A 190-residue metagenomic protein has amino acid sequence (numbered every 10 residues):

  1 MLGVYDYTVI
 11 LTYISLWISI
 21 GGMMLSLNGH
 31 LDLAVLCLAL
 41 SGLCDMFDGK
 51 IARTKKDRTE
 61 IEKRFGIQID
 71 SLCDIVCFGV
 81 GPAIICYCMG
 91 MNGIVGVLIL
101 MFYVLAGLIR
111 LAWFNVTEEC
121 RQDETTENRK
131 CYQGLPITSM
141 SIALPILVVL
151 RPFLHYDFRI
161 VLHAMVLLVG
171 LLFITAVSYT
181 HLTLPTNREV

Functional and structural regions predicted by a protein language model:
V9-Y13, T54-L111: Multi-pass membrane catalytic core of lipid/isoprenoid biosynthesis enzymes
I14-F65, I99-V104: Membrane-embedded alpha-helical segments that form the functional core of polytopic membrane enzymes, especially those
I14-S19, D74-A83, P136-V148: Core segments of transmembrane alpha-helices that mediate helix-helix packing or line hydrophobic substrate/ligand
G21-V35, P82-M101, L147-V161: Helix-coil boundary and interhelical linker segments in multi-pass alpha-helical membrane proteins
L43-M46, V104-R110, L167-I174: Alpha-helical transmembrane segments and their membrane-interface exit regions
T54, I109-Q122, I174-Y179: C-terminal ends of transmembrane helices
L147, R151, L168-Y179: Alpha-helical transmembrane segments in multipass membrane proteins, preferentially the mid-helix core
T180-T186: Conserved small/polar residues in nucleotide/adenosyl-binding loops
